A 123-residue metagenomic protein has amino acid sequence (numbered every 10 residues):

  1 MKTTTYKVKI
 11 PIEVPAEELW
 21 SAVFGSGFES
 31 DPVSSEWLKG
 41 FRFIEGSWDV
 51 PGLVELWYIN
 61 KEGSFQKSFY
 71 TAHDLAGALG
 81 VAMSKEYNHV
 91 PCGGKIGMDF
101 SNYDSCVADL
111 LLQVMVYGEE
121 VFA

Functional and structural regions predicted by a protein language model:
M1-S64: Long, contiguous N-terminal structural blocks used for assembly/anchoring
K7-V14, E18, Q66, Y70-G77 (+1 more regions): Alpha-helix boundary/N-cap detector
L19, L38, L53-L56, L75 (+3 more regions): Generic detector of leucine side chains in alpha-helical contexts
A22-S30, I44, V81-K85, H89 (+2 more regions): Surface-exposed polar/charged interaction patches
F41, G46, G93-K95, V107: Generic structural signal for short, solvent-exposed loop/turn connectors between secondary structure elements
V50-L53, E62-K95: Acidic, low-complexity, intrinsically disordered interaction modules
F100-F122: Short, compact, well-ordered microdomains
